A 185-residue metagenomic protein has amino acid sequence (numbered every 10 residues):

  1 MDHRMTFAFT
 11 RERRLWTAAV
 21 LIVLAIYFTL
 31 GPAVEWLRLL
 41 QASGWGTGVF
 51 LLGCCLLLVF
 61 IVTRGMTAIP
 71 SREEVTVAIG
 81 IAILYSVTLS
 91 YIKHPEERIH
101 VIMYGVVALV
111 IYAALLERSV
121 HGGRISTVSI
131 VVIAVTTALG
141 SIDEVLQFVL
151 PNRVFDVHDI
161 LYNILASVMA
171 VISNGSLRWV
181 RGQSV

Functional and structural regions predicted by a protein language model:
M1-V149, V157, V171-V185: Bulky hydrophobic segments
R153-V157, L161: Alpha-helical transmembrane segments and their interfaces in multipass membrane proteins
I160-A170: Small-residue-rich transmembrane alpha-helices that serve as helix-helix interface/gating elements in multipass
